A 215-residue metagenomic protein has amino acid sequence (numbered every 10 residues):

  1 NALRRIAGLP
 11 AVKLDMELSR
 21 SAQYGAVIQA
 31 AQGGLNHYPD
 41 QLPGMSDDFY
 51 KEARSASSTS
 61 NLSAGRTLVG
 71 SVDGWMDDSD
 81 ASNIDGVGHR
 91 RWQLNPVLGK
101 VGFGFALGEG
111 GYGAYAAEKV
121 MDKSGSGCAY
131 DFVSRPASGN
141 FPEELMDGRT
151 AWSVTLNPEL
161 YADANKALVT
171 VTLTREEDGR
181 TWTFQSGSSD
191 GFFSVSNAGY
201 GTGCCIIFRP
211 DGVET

Functional and structural regions predicted by a protein language model:
N1-T215: Functional surface patches built around histidine and acidic residues
